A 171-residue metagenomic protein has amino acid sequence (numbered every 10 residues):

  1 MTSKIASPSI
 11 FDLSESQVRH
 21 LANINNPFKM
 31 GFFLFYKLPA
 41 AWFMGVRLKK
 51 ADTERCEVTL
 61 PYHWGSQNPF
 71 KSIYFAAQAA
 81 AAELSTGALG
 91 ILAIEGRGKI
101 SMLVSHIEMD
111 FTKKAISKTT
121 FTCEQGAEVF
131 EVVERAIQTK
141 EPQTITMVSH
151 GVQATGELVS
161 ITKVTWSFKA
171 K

Functional and structural regions predicted by a protein language model:
T2-N25, A115-I116, G126-K171: HotDog/MaoC-like acyl-thioester-processing domains
S16, G65-G87, K99: Hot-dog-fold acyl-thioester-processing enzymes
N26-F35, A40-A41, F130-V132: Short Pro/Gly-enriched beta-strand edge/turn motifs at strand-loop
W42-R47, S105-F111, V132-E134: Short structured motifs
F43-I73: Catalytic strand-loop segment that frames the active site of acyl-thioester-processing enzymes
M44, E54-C56, G98, L103-I107 (+2 more regions): A generic structural signal for short beta-strands and their flanking turns/coil linkers
R47, E108-D110, T122-E124, H150 (+1 more regions): Residues located in well-ordered beta-strands
L89-A127: Hydrophobic beta-strand-centered segment that forms part of the acyl-chain substrate-binding groove
